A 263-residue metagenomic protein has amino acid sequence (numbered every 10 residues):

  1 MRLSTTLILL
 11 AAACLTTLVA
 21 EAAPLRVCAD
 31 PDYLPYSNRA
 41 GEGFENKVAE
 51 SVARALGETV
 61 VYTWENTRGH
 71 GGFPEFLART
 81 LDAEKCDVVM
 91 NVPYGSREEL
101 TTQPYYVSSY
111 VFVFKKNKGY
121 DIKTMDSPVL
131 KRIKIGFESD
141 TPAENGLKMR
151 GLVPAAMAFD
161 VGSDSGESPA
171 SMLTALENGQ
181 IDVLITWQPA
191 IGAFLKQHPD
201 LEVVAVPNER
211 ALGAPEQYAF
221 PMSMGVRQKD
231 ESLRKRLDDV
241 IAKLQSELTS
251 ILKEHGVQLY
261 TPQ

Functional and structural regions predicted by a protein language model:
T16-P24: Sec/Tat signal peptide C-region and signal peptidase I cleavage site
A23-V92, S96, S165, H255: Extracytoplasmic small-molecule ligand-binding "clamshell" domains of the periplasmic binding protein/Venus flytrap
D30-Y33, V107-K115, G119, K196-I241 (+1 more regions): Periplasmic-binding protein-like
G43-A55, K118, D126-T141, A214-V257: Extended ligand-binding regions for polar small-molecule ligands
V52, F76, T80-D82, P128 (+3 more regions): Hydrophobic residues within well-ordered alpha-helices
T59, P142-V161, V203, R236-Q263: Ligand-binding clefts/hinges and TM-proximal coupling segments of bilobed small-molecule sensing domains
T80-D82, V88-L100, K148-M149, E177-N178 (+1 more regions): A ligand-binding cleft/hinge motif common to bilobed small-molecule-binding domains
P93-E98, P104-E144: A conserved helix-loop-strand patch within extracytoplasmic ligand-binding domains of the periplasmic binding
